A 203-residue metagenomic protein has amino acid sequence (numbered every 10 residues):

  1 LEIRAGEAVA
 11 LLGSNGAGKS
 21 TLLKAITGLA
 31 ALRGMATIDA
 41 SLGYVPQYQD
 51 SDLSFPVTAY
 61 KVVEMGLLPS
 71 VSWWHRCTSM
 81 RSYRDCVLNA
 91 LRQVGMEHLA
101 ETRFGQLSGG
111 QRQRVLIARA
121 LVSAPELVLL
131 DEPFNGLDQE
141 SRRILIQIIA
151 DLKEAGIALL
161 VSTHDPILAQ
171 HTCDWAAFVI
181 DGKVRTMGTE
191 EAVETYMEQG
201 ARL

Functional and structural regions predicted by a protein language model:
T27: Helix-to-loop junction immediately C-terminal to a conserved catalytic motif
S79-L99: Conserved ABC ATPase "signature" region
R103-L107: Conserved ABC ATPase signature
V128-D131: Catalytic Walker B motif of ABC-type/P-loop ATPase nucleotide-binding domains
Q139-S141: Helix N-cap at the start of a conserved alpha-helix in ABC-type nucleotide-binding domains
T163-H164: H-loop/switch region of ABC-family ATPase nucleotide-binding domains
W175-G188: H-loop (His-switch) and adjacent beta-strand-loop-beta switch element of ABC-type ATPase nucleotide-binding domains
